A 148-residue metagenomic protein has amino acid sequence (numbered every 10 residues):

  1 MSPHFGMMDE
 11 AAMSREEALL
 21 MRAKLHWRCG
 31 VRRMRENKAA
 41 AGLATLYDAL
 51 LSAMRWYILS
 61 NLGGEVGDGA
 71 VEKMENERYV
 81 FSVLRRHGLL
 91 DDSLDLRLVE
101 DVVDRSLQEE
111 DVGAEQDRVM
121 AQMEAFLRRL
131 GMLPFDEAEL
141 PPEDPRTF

Functional and structural regions predicted by a protein language model:
M1-A40: Charged alpha-helical initiation segments
F5-G6, I58, L62-F148: Long, charged low-complexity segments
R15, L19, T45-L46, D92 (+2 more regions): Amphipathic alpha-helix face/heptad-repeat signature
R22-L25, C29, D48, R118 (+2 more regions): Charged, amphipathic alpha-helical oligomerization/scaffolding segments
G42-L43, A49: Solenoid-repeat scaffolds in large eukaryotic assemblies
